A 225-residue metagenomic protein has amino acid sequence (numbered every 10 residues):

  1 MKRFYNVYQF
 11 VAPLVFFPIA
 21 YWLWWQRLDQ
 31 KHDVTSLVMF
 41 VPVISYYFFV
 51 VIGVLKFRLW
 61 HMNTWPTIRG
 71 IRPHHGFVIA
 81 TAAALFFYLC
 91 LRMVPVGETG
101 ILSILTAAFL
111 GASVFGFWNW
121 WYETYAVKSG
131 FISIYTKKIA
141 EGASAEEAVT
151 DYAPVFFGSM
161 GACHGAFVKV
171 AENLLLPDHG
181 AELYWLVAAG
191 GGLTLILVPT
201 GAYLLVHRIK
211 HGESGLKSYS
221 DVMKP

Functional and structural regions predicted by a protein language model:
M1-P225: Aromatic-rich, lipid-facing transmembrane alpha helices and their immediate juxtamembrane interface loops in integral
